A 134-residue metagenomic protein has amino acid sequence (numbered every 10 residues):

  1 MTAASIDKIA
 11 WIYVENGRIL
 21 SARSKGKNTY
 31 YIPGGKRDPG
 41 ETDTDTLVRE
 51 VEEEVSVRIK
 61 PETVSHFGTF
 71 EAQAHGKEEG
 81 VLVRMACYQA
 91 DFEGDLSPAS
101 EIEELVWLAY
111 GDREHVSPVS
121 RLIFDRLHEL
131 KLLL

Functional and structural regions predicted by a protein language model:
M1-I32: N-terminal strand-loop-strand
D7-I9, G17, V83-A86, E103: Change "...and in nucleic-acid phosphodiester-cleaving endonucleases..." to "...and in nucleic-acid processing enzymes
Y30-G34, A109-Y110: A short, polar/proline- and glycine-enriched secondary-structure boundary/capping micro-motif
P33-F67: The catalytic Nudix box helix
F70-L96, R126-H128: Active-site-adjacent beta-strand/loop module that shapes the phosphate/pyrophosphate-binding cleft
Q89, S97-L130: NUDIX/MutT-family hydrolases
